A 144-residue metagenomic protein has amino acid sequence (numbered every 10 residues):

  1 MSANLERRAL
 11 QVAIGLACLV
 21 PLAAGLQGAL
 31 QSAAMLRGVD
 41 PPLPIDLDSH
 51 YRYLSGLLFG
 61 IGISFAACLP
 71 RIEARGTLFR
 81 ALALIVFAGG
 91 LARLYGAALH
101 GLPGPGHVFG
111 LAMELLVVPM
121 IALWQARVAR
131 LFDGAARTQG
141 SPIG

Functional and structural regions predicted by a protein language model:
M1-N4, R130-G144: Short, charged juxtamembrane terminal tails flanking transmembrane helices
E6-A13, C18-D48: Membrane-helix boundary elements
L19, A23-Q27, D46-L69, L84-A88: Core segments of alpha-helical transmembrane spans in multipass integral membrane proteins
G25-G28, F65-L69, R93-G96, I121-Q125: Structural signal for membrane-spanning alpha-helices in multi-pass inner-membrane proteins, emphasizing helix cores
A33-L36, R93-H100: Juxtamembrane "helix-exit" motif on the non-cytosolic side of transmembrane helices
D40-D46, L102-M113: Non-cytosolic membrane-interface motifs at loop->transmembrane helix junctions
P70-L84: Loop-to-transmembrane helix junctions at the membrane interface
L116-A136: Membrane-water interface at the C-terminal end of transmembrane alpha helices
